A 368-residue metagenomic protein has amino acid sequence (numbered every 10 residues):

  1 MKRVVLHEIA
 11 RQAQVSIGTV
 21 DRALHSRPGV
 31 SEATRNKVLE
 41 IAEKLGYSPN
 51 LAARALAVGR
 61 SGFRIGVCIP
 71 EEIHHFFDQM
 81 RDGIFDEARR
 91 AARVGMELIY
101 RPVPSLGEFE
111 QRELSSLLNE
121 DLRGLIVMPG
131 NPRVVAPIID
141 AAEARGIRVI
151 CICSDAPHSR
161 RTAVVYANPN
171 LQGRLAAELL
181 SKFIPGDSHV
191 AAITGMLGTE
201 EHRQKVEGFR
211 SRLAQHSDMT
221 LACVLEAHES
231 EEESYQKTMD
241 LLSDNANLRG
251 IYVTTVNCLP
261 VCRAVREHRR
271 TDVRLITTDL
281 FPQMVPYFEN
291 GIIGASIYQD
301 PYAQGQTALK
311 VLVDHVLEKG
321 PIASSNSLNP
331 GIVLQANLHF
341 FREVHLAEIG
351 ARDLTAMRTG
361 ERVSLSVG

Functional and structural regions predicted by a protein language model:
M1-A55, G59-S61, S364-V367: N-terminal helix-turn-helix DNA-binding module of bacterial transcription factors
I41, R212-L213, A303-G368: Hinge/cleft segment of the Venus flytrap/periplasmic-binding protein
P49-R112: Amphipathic helical "hinge" segments at domain boundaries
P70-D78, I99-E110, N131, S154 (+6 more regions): Hinge/beta->alpha junction and helix N-cap segments in small-molecule ligand-binding domains
I84, A176-H216, C223-V224, L312 (+2 more regions): An alpha-beta-alpha
V127-E143, F209, E226-V285: Hydrophobic alpha-helical
N131-L171, F281-E289: Flexible loop/hinge segments that line or gate small-molecule binding clefts
